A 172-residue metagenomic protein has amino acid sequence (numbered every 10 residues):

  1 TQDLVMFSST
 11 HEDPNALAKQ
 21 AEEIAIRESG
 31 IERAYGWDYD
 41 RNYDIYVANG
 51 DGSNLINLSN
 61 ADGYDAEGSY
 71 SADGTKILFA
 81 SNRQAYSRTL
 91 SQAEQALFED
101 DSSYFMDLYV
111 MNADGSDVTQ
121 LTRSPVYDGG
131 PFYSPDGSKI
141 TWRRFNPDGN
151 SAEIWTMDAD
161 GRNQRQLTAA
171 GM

Functional and structural regions predicted by a protein language model:
T1: Blade-loop segments of beta-propeller domains
V5-M6, I77, I140: Hydrophobic beta-strand positions that form the internal "hydrophobic ladder" of WD40/Gbeta-like beta-propeller blades
S8-D44, S59-D65, A80-D107, Q120-Y127 (+3 more regions): A flexible loop/linker signature enriched in serine peptidases of the S9 family
N49-S53, N112-S116, D158-R162: Short loop/turn segments that connect beta-strands within beta-propeller blades
A72-D73, P135-D136: Residue-level detector of Asp-centered blade-edge/turn motifs that repeat once per structural unit in beta-propeller
